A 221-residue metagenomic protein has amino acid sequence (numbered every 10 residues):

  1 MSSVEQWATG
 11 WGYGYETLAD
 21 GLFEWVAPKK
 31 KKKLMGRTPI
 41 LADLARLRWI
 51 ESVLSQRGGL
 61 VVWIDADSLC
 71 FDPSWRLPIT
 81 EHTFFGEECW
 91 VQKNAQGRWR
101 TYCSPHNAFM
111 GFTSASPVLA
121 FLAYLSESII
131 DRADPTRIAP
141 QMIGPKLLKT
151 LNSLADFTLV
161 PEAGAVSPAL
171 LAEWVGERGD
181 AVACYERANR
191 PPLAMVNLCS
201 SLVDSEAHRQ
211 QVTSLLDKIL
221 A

Functional and structural regions predicted by a protein language model:
M1-A45, Q56, T113-P117, T136 (+2 more regions): N-terminal anchoring/stem segment of glycosyltransferases
E5, E51, A123, E127 (+1 more regions): Non-transmembrane alpha-helical segments in soluble domains of secreted/periplasmic/extracellular proteins
L18-D20, E87-E88, E162: Conserved beta-strand termini and adjacent loop/short-helix elements that scaffold enzyme active sites in alpha/beta
T38-N94, Y102: GT-A fold catalytic core of metal-dependent nucleotide-sugar glycosyltransferases, centered on the diacidic
A66-I79, I129-R137, S167-A181: Short, mixed-charge aromatic SLiMs
P73-M142: Conserved catalytic core of nucleotide-sugar-dependent glycosyltransferases
I138-A139, G144-S153, P161: A conserved mid-domain beta-alpha-beta active-site/ligand-binding segment of alpha/beta enzyme cores
T158-S167: Catalytic beta-strand/loop signature of glycosyltransferases that borders the donor
